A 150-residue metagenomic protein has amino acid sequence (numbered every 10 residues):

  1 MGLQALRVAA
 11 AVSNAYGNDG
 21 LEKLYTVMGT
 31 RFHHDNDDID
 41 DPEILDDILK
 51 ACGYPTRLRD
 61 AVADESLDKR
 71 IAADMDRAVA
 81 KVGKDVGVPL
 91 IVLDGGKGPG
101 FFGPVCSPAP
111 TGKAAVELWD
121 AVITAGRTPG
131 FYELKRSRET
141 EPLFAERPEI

Functional and structural regions predicted by a protein language model:
M1-P42, V122-A125, E133, P142-A145: Structural alpha/beta surface segment adjacent to cysteine/selenocysteine redox centers across thiol/disulfide enzymes
I39-I150: C-terminal cap of thioredoxin/glutaredoxin-like
